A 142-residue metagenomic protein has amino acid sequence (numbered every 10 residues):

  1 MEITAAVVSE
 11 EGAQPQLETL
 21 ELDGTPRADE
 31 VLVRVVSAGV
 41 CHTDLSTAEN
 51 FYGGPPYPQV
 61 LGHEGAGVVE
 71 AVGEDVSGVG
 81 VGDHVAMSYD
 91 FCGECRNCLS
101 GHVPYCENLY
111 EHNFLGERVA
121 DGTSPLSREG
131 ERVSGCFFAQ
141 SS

Functional and structural regions predicted by a protein language model:
M1-T4: Extreme N-terminal starter segment of soluble prokaryotic enzymes
G12-L17, A28, H42-T43: Short N-terminal binding/cap micro-motifs at the start of the first secondary-structure element
D23-A38, F51-L99, G116-V119: Glycine-rich beta-strand-centered segment in the early N-terminal region that forms part of a ligand/cofactor-binding
T43-E49: Cytochrome P450 core scaffold surrounding the K-helix E-X-X-R motif and the conserved "meander" helix-loop region
L45, G78, C106-L109: Short, solvent-exposed secondary-structure boundary/capping segments
Y52, E94-S142: NAD(P)H dinucleotide-binding glycine-rich loop of Rossmann-like/cofactor-binding domains, especially the beta1-alpha1
